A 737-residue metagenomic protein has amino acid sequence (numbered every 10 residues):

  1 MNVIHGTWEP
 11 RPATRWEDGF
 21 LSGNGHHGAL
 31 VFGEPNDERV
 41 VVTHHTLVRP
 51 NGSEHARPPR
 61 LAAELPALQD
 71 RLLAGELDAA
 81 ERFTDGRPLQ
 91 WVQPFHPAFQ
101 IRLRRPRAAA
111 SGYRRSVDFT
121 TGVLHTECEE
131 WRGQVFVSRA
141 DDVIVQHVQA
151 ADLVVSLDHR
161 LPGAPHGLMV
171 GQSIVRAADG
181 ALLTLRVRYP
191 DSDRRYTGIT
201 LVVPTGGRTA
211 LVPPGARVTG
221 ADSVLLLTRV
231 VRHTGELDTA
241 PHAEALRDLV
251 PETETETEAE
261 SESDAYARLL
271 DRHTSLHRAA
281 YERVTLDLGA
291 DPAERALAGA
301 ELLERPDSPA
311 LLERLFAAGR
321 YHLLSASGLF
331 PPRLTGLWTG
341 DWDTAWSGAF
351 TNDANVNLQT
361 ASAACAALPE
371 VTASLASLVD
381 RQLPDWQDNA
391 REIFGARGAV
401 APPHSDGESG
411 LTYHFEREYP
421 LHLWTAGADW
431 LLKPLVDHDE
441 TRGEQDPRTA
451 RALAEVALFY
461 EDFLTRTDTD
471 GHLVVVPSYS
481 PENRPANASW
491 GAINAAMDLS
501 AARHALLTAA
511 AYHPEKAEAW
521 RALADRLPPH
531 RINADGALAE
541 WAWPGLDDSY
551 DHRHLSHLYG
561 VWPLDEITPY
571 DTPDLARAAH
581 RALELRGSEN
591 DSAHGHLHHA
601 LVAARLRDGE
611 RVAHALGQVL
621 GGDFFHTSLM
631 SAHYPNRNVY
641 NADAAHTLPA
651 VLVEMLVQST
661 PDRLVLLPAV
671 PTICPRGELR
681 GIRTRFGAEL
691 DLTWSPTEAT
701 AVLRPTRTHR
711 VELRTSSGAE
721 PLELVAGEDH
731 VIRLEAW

Functional and structural regions predicted by a protein language model:
M1-E254, A259-Y419, D439-T441, D446 (+6 more regions): Aromatic-residue-lined binding/catalytic grooves and analogous aromatic/hydrophobic interfacial grooves in multimeric
E17-L47, A67, Q90, F350-E370 (+3 more regions): C-terminal capping/lid segments that line or modulate ligand- or cofactor-binding pockets
S308, T425-A428, S588-E589, A642: Inter-repeat boundary and helix-capping residues of tandem alpha-helical solenoids
H322, H438, Y460-F463, M655: Short alpha-helical functional segments enriched in proximate histidine and acidic residues
S327, P384, E461, T465 (+1 more regions): Helix-capping and short linker residues that terminate individual alpha-solenoid repeat units
F330-L337, R448, T465-V475, A519 (+1 more regions): Short, glycine/acidic-rich hinge or "gate" loops at secondary-structure transitions that mediate conformational
T425-A457, D470-R484, A492, A496-R531 (+1 more regions): Active-site neighborhood of glycoside hydrolase catalytic domains
